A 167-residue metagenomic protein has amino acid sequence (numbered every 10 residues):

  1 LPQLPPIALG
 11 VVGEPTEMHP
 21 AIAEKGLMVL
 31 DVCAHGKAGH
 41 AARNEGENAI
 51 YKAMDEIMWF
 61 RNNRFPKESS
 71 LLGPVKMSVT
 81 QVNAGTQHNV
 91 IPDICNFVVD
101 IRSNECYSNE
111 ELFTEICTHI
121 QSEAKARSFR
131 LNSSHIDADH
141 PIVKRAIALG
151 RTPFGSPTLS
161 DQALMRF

Functional and structural regions predicted by a protein language model:
L1-V29, C33: Acidic/histidine-rich catalytic neighborhood of metal-dependent amide-processing enzymes
P15, D31-F167: Metal-dependent amide/peptide-bond hydrolase catalytic core, centered on the "pita-bread" metallohydrolase fold
